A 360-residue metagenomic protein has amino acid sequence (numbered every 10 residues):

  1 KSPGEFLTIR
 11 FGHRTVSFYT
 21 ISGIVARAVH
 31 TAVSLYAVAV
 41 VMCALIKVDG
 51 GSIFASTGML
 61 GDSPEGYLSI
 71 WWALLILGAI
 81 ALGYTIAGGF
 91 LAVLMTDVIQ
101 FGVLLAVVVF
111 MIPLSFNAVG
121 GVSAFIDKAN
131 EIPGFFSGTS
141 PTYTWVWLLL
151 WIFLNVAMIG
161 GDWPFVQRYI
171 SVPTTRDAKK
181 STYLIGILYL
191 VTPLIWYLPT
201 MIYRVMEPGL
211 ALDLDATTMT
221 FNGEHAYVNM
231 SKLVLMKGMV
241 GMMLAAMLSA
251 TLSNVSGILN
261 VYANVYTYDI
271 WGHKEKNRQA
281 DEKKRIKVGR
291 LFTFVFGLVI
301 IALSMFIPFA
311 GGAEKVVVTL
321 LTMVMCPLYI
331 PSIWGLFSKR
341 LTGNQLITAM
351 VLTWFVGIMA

Functional and structural regions predicted by a protein language model:
K1-A360: Membrane-embedded helix-loop-helix hairpins and adjacent transmembrane boundary segments in multi-pass transporters
